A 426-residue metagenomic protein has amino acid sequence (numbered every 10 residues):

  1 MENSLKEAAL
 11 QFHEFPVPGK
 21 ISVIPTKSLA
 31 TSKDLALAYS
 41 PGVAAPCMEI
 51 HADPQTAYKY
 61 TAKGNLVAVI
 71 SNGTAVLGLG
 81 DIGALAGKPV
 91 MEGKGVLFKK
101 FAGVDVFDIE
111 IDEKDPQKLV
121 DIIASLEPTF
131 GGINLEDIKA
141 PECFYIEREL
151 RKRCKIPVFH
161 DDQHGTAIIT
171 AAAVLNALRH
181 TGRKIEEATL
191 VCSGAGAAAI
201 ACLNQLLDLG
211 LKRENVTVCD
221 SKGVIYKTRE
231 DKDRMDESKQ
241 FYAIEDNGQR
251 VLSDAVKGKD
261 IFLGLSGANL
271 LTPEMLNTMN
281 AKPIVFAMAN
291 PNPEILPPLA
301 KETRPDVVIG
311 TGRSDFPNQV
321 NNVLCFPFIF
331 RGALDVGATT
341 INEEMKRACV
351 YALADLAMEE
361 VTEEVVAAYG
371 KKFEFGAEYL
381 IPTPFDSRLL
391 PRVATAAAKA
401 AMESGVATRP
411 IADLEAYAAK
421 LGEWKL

Functional and structural regions predicted by a protein language model:
M1-V158, A394, K399-I411, K420 (+1 more regions): N-terminal ligand-binding/catalytic initiation module
F15, Y58-K63, K99-K100, S125-E127 (+8 more regions): Solvent-exposed alpha-helices and their adjacent loops that cap or buttress functional pockets in soluble metabolic
N72-T74, I82, I111-D112, D137-A140 (+5 more regions): Short, ordered loop/turn segments at secondary-structure junctions
L77, I82-A102, C154, H160 (+3 more regions): Glycine-rich phosphate/diphosphate-binding loop of Rossmann-like nucleotide-binding domains
D108, N134-D137, V158-D161, C192 (+5 more regions): General beta-strand structural signal in soluble alpha/beta enzymes
D161-D162, R183, E187, A287-I411: Adenosine-phosphate binding glycine-rich loop
D236-V307, R313-D315: Rossmann-like adenosine-cofactor binding region
